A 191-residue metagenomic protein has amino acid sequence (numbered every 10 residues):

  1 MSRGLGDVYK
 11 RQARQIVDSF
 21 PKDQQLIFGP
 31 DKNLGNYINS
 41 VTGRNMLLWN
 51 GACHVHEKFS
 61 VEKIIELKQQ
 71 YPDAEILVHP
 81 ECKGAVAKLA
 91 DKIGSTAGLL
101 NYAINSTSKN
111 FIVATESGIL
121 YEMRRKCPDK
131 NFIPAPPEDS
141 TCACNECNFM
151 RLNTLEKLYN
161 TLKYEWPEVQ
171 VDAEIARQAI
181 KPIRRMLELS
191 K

Functional and structural regions predicted by a protein language model:
M1-Y9: Single conserved hydrophobic/aromatic residue that forms the stacking wall/gate of nucleotide- or nucleobase-binding
K10, L48-A52, P134-E138: Short beta->alpha connector loops at strand-helix junctions that form conserved, small/polar/Pro-enriched
A13-R14, L34-N36, I64, V86 (+2 more regions): Short, well-ordered alpha-helical microsegments
A13-W49: Loop-centered beta-sheet repeat module
S19-Q25, G43, V61-L67, F111 (+1 more regions): Short, surface-exposed amphipathic charged segments that create phosphate/polyanion-binding patches used for binding
P21-K22, N39-N45, Q70, D91-I93 (+1 more regions): Short, solvent-exposed amphipathic alpha-helical segments in soluble enzyme and RNA/protein-processing domains
W49-I112: Active-site rim loops that border cofactor/substrate pockets in soluble metabolic enzymes
P80, G98, S106-S108, T115-Y121 (+1 more regions): C-terminal functional extensions of proteins
